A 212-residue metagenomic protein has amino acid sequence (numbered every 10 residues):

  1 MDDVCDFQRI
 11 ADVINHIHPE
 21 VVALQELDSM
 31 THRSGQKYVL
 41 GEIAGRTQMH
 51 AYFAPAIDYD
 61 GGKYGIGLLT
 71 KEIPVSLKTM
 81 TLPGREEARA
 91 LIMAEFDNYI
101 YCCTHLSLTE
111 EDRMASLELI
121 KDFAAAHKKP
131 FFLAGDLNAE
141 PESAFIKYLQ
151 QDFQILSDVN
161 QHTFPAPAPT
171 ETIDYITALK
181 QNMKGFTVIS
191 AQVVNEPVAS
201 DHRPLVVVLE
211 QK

Functional and structural regions predicted by a protein language model:
M1-R46, D58-D60, E118, E210-K212: N-terminal, active-site-proximal structural segment of metallo-dependent hydrolase catalytic domains
H18, Q48, K71-I73, K128: Residue-level detector of structured alpha->beta connecting loops
V21-Q25, F53, L68, M93 (+2 more regions): Structural recognition of the beta-strand scaffold that forms the well-ordered cores of secreted hydrolase catalytic
D28, S107, L137-N138: Catalytic metal-binding/acid-base residues of hydrolase active sites
M49-G61, K78-L82: A short, structured active-site edge motif that brings together acidic residues
D60-G61, G84-A88, E110-D112, P197-A199: Solvent-exposed loop/turn segments connecting transmembrane beta-strands in outer-membrane beta-barrel proteins
K71-V75, E87-C103, L209-K212: Beta-strand-turn-beta hairpins that frame and shape the catalytic cleft of phosphate-ester-processing enzymes
T79-M80, D112-M114, D122-F132, N138-K212: Metal-dependent phosphoester-hydrolase catalytic domains
